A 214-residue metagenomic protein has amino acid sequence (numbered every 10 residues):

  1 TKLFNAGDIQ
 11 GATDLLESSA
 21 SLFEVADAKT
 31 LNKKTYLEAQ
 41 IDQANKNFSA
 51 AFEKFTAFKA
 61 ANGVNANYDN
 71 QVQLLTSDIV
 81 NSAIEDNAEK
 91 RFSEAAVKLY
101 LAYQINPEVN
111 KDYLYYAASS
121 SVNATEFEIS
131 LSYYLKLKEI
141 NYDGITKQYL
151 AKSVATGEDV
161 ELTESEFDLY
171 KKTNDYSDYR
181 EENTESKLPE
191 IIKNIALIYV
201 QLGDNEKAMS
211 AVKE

Functional and structural regions predicted by a protein language model:
L3, D42, D86, S120-S121 (+1 more regions): Residue at a conserved register position within TPR or TPR-like alpha-solenoid repeats
I9, F48, F92-S93, F127 (+1 more regions): TPR-repeat structural position
E17, E24, E53-T56, Y100-L101 (+2 more regions): Alpha-solenoid helical repeat scaffolds
S21-T30, A61-V72, Y103-E108, I140-L188 (+1 more regions): Flexible helix-coil transition and linker loops at the boundaries of alpha-helical arrays
E38, S82, Y116-A117, I195: Structural register within alpha-helical repeat arrays
